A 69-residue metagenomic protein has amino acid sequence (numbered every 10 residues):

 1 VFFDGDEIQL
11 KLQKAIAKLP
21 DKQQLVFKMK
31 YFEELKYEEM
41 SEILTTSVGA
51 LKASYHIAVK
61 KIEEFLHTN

Functional and structural regions predicted by a protein language model:
V1-L25, L35, E39-E42, L66: Amphipathic alpha-helical segment used for protein-protein interaction
Q23, E42-T68: DNA-recognition helix of helix-turn-helix
V26-K30: A short pre-motif secondary-structure segment
